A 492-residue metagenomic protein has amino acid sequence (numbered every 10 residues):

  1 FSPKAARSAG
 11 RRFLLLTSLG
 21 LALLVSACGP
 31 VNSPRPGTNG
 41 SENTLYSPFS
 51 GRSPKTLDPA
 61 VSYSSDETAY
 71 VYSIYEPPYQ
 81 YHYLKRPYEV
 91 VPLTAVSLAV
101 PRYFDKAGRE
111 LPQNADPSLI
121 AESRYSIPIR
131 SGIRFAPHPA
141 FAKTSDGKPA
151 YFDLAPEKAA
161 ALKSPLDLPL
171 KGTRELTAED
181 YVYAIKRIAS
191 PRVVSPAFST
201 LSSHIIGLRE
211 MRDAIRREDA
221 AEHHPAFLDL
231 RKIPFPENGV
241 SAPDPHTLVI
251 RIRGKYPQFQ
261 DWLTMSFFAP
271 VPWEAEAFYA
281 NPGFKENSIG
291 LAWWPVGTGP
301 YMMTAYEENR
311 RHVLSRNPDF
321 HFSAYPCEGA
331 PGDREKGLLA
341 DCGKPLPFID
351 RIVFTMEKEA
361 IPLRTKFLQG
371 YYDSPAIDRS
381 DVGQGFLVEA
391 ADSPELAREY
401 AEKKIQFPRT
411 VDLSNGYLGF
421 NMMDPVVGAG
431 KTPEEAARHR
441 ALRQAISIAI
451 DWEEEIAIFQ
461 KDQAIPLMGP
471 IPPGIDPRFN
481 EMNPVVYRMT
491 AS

Functional and structural regions predicted by a protein language model:
F1-G10: N-terminal secretory signal peptides that target proteins for export/translocation
L16-S26: Bacterial N-terminal signal peptides
A27-G37, Y83-L84, Y103, S126-I127 (+7 more regions): Extracytoplasmic/periplasmic ligand-capture domains
P36-T44: N-terminal low-complexity, Pro/Thr/Ser-rich intrinsically disordered segments that act as propeptides or flexible
S47-P117, V296: N-terminal lobe/hinge region of extracytoplasmic solute-binding protein
L119-A121, D244, E308: Residue-level recognition of beta-strand termini and adjacent short loop/turns
A197-G207: Acidic, glycine-rich loop-and-strand cores that form catalytic or ligand-binding grooves in diverse globular domains
R251-G254, S266-F267, V271-W273: Small/polar-residue-rich segments within soluble enzyme cores
